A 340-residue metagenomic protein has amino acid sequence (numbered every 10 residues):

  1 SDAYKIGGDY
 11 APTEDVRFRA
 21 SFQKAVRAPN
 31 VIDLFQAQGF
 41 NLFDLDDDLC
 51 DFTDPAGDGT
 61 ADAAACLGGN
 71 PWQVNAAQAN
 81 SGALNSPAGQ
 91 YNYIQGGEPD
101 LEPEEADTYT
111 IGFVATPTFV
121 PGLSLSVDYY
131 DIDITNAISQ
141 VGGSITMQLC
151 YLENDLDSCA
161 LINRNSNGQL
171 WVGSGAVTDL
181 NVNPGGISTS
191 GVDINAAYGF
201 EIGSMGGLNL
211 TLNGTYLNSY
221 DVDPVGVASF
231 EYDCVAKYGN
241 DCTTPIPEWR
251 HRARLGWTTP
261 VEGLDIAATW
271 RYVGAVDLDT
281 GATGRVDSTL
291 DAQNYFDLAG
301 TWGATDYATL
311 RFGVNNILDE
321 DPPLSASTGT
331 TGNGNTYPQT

Functional and structural regions predicted by a protein language model:
S1-I6, F22-A28, Q95, P103-Y109 (+7 more regions): Transmembrane beta-barrel architecture of outer-membrane proteins
I6-Y10, A20, I111-A115, I194-Y198 (+6 more regions): Residues on the lipid-exposed face of transmembrane beta-strands in outer-membrane beta-barrel proteins
Y10-E14, V26, E105, A115-F119 (+6 more regions): Outer-membrane beta-barrel strand-turn architecture
D15-F18, V120-L125, S204, L208 (+3 more regions): Repeated loop/turn-to-beta-strand initiation elements of outer-membrane beta-barrel proteins
Q23, F40-N41, P55, L67 (+3 more regions): C-terminal beta-signal and terminal closure region of outer-membrane beta-barrel proteins
I32-L125, V177-V192, I246-W249, T340: Outer-membrane beta-barrel signature, preferentially recognizing the C-terminal barrel domain of Gram-negative
S124-V276, T280: Gram-negative outer-membrane beta-barrel transporters
T135, N218-S219, R271-D279, W302-T340: C-terminal beta-signal and adjacent terminal beta-strands/loops of Gram-negative outer-membrane beta-barrel proteins
